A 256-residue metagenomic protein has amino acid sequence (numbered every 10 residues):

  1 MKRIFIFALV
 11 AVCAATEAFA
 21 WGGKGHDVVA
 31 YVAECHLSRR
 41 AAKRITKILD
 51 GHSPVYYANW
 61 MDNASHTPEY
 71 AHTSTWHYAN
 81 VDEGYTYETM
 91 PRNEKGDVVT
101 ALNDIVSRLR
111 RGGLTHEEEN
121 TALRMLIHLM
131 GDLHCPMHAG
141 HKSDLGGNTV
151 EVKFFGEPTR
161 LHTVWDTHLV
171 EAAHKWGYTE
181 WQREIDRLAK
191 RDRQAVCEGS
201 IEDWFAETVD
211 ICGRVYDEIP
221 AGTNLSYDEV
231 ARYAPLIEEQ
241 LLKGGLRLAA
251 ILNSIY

Functional and structural regions predicted by a protein language model:
I4-A14: Sec-dependent N-terminal signal peptides
F19-L129, P136, H141-S254: N-terminal, motif-rich segments that launch catalysis or mediate targeting to/interaction with membranes, typified by
